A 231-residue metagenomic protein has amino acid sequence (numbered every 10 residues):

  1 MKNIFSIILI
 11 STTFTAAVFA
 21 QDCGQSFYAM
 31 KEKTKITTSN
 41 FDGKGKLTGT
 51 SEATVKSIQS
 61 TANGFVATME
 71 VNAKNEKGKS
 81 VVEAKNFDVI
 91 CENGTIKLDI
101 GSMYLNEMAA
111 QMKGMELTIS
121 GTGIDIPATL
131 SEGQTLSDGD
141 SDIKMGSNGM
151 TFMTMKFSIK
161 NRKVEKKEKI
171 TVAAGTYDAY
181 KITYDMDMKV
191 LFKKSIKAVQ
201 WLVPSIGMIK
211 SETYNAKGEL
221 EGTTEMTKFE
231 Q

Functional and structural regions predicted by a protein language model:
I4-T15: Sec-dependent N-terminal signal peptides
T15-A16, K33: N-terminal processing/targeting junctions
V18, D22, I119-S120: General secondary-structure propensity
Q21-F87, D142-Q231: Acidic, serine/threonine-rich low-complexity disordered tracts
A29-K31, C91-T95, D99-Y177: Solvent-exposed helix/loop surface patches that form functional interfaces
